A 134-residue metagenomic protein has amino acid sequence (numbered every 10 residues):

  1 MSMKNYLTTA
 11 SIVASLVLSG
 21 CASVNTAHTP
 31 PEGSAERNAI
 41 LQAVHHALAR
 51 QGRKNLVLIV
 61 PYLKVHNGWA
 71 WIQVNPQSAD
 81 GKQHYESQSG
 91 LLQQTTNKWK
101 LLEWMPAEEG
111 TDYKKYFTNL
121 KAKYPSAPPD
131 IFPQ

Functional and structural regions predicted by a protein language model:
M1-A10: Bacterial N-terminal signal peptides that target proteins for export
S19-G20: C-terminal motif of bacterial Sec signal peptides marking the signal peptidase cleavage site
T29-L56: Short, non-transmembrane alpha-helical segments in secretory-pathway proteins
N55-L63, L102-W104: Surface-exposed patches in mature extracellular/periplasmic domains of secreted proteins
L56-I59, Q83-S89: Short, surface-exposed coil-to-beta transition loops
N67-P76: A short hydrophobic beta-strand element
G90-K114: Short beta-strand edge/turn micro-motifs at domain boundaries
M105-Q134: C-terminal partner/receptor-binding element of secreted or periplasmic proteins
